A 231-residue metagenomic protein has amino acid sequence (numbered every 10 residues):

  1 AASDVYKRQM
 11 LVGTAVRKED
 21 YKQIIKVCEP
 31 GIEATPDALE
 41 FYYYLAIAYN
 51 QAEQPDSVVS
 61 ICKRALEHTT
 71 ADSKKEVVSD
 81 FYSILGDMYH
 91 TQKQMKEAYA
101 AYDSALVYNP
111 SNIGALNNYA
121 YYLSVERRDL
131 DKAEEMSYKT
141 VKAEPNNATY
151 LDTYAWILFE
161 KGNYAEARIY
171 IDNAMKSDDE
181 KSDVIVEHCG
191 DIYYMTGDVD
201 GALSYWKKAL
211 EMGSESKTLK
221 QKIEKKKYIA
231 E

Functional and structural regions predicted by a protein language model:
A1-Y6: Short, small-residue-biased leader/transition segments that mark boundaries at the very start of proteins
K7-R8, F41, K75, F81 (+4 more regions): TPR alpha-solenoid repeat register
M10-L11, Y44, I84, N118 (+3 more regions): Canonical tetratricopeptide repeat
G13, I47, D87, Y121-Y122 (+2 more regions): Residue-level recognition of tetratricopeptide repeat
V16, N50, S83, H90 (+3 more regions): Position-specific recognition of the canonical hydrophobic site in helix A of tetratricopeptide repeat
P30-E33, E67, L106-V107, K139-K142 (+2 more regions): Conserved structural position within tetratricopeptide repeats
